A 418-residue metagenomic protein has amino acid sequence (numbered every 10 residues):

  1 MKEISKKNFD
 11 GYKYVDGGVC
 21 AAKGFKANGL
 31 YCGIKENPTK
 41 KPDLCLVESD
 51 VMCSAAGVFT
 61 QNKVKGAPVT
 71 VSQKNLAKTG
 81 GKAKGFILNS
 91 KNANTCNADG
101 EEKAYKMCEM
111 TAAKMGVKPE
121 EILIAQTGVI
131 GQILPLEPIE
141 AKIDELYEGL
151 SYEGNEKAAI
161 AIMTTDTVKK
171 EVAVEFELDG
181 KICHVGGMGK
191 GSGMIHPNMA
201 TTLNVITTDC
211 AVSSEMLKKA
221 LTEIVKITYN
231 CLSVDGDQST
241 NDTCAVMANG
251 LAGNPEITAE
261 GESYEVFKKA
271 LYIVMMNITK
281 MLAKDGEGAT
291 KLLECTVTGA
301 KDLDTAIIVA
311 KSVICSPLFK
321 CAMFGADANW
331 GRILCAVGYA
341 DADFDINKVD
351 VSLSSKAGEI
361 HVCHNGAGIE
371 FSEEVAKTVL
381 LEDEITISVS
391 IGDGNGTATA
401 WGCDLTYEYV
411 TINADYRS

Functional and structural regions predicted by a protein language model:
K2-E102, K106, A112-S418: A structural signal for small-residue-enriched, beta-sheet-centric alpha/beta enzyme cores and oligomeric scaffold folds
